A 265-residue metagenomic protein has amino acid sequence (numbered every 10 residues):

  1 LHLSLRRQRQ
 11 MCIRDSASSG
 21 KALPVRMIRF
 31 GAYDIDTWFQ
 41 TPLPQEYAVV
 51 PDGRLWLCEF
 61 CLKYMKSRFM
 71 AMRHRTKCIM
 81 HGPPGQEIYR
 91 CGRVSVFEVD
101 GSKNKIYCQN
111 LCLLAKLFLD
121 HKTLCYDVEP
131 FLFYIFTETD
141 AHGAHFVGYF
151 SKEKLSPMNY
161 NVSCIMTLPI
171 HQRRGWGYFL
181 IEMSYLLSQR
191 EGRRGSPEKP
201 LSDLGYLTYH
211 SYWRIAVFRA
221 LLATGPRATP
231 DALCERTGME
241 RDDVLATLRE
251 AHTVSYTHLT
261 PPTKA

Functional and structural regions predicted by a protein language model:
L1-R9, I13, H258-A265: Single conserved hydrophobic/aromatic residue that forms the stacking wall/gate of nucleotide- or nucleobase-binding
R7-Q10, R14-V49: Intrinsically disordered, low-complexity acidic/polar tracts
C61: Short Cys/His-rich metal-coordination motifs, predominantly Zn2+-binding knuckles/fingers
A71-H74: Alpha-helical recognition helix of canonical C2H2 zinc-finger domains, specifically the hydrophobic-histidine i/i+3
C78, G85-H171: A conserved beta-strand-loop-helix scaffold within acyl/acetyltransferase catalytic domains
R173-L186: Conserved acetyl-CoA-binding loop-helix of GNAT-fold acetyltransferases
W213-P226: Short amphipathic alpha-helical interface segments
P230-E235: A short acidic, leucine-rich amphipathic alpha-helix
